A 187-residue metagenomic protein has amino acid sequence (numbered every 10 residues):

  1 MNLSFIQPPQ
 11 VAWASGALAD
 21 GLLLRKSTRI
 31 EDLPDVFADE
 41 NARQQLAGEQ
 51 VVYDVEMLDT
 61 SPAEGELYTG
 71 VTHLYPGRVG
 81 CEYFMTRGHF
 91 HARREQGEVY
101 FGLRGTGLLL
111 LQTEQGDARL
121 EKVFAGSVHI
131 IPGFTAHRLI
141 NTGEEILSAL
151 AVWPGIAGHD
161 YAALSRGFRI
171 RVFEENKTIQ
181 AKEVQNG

Functional and structural regions predicted by a protein language model:
N2, Q7, E82-Y83: Primarily secretory-pathway and cell-envelope proteins
P8-W13: Short N-terminal leader segment in a subset of presequences, especially plant chloroplast and some mitochondrial
S15-A125, T142-L147, V152-G187: Active-site region of the double-stranded beta-helix
T60, T135-H137: Short beta-turn/strand-loop junction motif enriched in small, turn-promoting residues
F101, I131, L139: An internal, amphipathic alpha-helical element
F124-G126, I131-T135: Conserved SET/PR-domain catalytic core that frames the SAM/AdoMet-binding pocket
